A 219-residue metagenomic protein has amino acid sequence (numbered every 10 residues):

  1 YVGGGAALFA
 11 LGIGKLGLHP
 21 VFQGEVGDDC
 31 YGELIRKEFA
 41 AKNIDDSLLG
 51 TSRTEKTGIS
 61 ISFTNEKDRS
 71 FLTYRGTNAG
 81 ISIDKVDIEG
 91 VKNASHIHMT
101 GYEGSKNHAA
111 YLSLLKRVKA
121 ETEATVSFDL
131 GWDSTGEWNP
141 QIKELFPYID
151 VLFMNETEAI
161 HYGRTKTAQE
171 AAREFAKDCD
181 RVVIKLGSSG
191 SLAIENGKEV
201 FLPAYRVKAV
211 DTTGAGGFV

Functional and structural regions predicted by a protein language model:
Y1-A6: Short catalytic helix/loop segments, enriched in acidic residues and glycine and frequently bearing histidine
A7, L11-G12, L18, I160-H161 (+1 more regions): Short, small-residue alpha-helix embedded
G14-K15, A176: Gly/Ala-rich phosphate-binding loop of Rossmann-like dinucleotide-binding domains, activating on the conserved
K15-M99, A120-E123: Conserved N-terminal subdomain of the carbohydrate kinase-like
V21, V126-S127, V183: Structural detector of well-ordered beta-strand residues that form the stable sheet scaffold of enzyme domains
K92-N93, P147-Y148, D178: Alpha-helix C-terminal capping/helix-to-coil transition sites in glycosyltransferase folds
H96-R173, S189-S191: Conserved beta-alpha-beta core of the PfkB/ribokinase-like small-molecule kinase fold
T135, R164-V219: Conserved phosphate-binding/catalytic region of the ribokinase-like
